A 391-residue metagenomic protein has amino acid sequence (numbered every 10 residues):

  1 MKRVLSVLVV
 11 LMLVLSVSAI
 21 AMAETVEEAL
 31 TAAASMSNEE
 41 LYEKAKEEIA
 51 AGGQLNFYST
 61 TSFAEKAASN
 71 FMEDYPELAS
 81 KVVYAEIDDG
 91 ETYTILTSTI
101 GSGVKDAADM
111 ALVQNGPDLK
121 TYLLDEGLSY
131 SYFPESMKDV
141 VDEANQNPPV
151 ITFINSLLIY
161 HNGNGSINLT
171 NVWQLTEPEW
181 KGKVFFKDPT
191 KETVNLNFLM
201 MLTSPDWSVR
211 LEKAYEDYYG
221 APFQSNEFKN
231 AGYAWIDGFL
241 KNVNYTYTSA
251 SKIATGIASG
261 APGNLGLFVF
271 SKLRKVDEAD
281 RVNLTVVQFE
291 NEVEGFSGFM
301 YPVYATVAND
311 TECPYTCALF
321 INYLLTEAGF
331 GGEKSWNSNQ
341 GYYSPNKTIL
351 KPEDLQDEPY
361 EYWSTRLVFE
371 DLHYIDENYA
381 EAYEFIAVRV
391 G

Functional and structural regions predicted by a protein language model:
M1-V9: Positively charged n-region of N-terminal signal peptides that target proteins for export
S6, L15-E28: Sec-dependent signal peptide cleavage junction
E24-A34, E39, E361-G391: Conserved C-terminal helix/tail region of periplasmic/extracytoplasmic solute-binding proteins
S35-E47, T60-A79, V276: Short, polar/charged alpha-helical segment
Q54-M72, V83-T97, K105-A258: Extracytoplasmic ligand-binding site segments that recognize negatively charged/polar headgroups
P117-Y122, N264-T285: A ligand-binding cleft/hinge motif common to bilobed small-molecule-binding domains
K138-Q146, F153-L157, I236-F239, D280-N309: Periplasmic-binding protein-like
F299, V303-L372: Mature extracytoplasmic/periplasmic domains
